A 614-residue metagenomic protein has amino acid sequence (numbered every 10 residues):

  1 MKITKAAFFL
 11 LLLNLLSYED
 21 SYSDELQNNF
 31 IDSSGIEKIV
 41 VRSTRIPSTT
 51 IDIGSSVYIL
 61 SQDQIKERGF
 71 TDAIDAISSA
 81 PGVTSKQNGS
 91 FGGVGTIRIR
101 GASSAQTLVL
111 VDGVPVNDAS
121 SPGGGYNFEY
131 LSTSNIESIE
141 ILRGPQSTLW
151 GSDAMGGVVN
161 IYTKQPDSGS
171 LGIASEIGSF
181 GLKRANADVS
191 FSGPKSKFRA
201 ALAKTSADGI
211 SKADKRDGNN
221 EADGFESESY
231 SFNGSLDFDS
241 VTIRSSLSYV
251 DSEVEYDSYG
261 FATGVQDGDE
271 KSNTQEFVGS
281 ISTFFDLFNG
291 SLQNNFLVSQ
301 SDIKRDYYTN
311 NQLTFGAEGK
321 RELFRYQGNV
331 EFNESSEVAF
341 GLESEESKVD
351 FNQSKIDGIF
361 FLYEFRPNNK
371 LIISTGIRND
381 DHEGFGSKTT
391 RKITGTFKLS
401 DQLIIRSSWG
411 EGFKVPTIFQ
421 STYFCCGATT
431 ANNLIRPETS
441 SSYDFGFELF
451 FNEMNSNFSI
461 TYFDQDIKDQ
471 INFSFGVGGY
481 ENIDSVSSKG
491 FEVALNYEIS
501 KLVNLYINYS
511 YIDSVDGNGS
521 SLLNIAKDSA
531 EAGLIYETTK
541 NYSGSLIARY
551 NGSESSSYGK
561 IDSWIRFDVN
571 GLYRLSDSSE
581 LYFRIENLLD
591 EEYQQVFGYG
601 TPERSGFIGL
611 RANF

Functional and structural regions predicted by a protein language model:
M1-R68, D75, E228, G279 (+1 more regions): N-terminal Sec signal peptide and the immediately downstream disordered periplasmic leader that contains the TonB box
F9, S190-S196, A201, S235-F238 (+2 more regions): Conserved C-terminal beta-signal and adjacent last beta-strands/turns of outer-membrane beta-barrel proteins
D24, A262-D286, A317-K320, N352 (+8 more regions): Outer-membrane beta-barrel signature, preferentially recognizing the C-terminal barrel domain of Gram-negative
I74, S78-P115, E137: Extracytoplasmic beta-strand/coil segments of soluble accessory domains associated with Gram-negative outer-membrane
P115-R143: Short acidic/polar hinge/loop motifs at secondary-structure boundaries that mediate gating or recognition
T148, N160, S168-L171, E176 (+1 more regions): Periplasmic-side early beta-strands and strand-to-turn transitions of outer-membrane beta-barrels
S235-S252, E270-K388, K392-S400, S456-Y462 (+1 more regions): Face-selective signature of the C-terminal outer-membrane beta-barrel domain
E334, A339, R366-N368, F463-D466 (+3 more regions): Gram-negative outer-membrane beta-barrel transporters
